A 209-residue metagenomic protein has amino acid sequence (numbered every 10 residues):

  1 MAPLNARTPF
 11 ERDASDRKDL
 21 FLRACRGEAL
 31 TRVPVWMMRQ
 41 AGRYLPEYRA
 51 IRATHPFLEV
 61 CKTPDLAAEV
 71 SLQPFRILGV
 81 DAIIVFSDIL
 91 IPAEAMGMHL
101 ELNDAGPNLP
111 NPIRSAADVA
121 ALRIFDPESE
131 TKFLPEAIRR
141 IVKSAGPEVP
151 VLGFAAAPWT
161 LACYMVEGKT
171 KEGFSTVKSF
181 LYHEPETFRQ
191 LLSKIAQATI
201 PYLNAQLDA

Functional and structural regions predicted by a protein language model:
M1-A2, P201: Intrinsic structural disorder
A2-D104: N-terminal basic, low-complexity leaders that serve as flexible interaction/assembly modules and, when applicable, as
E11-S15, S87, P147, A157 (+1 more regions): Proteins with a high burden of low-complexity, intrinsically disordered sequence enriched in S/T/G/P/A and R, requiring
E101-A205: Active-site-proximal, glycine-rich beta->alpha crossover segments in alpha/beta enzymes that shape flexible
